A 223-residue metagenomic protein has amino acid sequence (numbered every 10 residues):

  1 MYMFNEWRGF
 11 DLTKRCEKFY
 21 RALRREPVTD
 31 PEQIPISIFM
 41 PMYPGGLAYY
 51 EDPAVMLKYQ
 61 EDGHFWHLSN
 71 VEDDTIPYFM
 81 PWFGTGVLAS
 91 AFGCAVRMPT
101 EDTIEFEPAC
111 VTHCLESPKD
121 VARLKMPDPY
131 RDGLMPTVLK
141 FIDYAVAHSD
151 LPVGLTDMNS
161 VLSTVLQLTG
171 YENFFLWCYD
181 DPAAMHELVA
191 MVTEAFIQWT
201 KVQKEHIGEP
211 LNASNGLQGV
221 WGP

Functional and structural regions predicted by a protein language model:
M1-G46, Y50-P53, K58-Y59, G63-N70 (+5 more regions): Active-site loop segments of alpha/beta catalytic cores
G86-A89, E209: Short amphipathic coiled-coil heptad-repeat segments
L88-R123: Well-ordered mid-protein domain cores that form the structural environment of catalytic cofactors
